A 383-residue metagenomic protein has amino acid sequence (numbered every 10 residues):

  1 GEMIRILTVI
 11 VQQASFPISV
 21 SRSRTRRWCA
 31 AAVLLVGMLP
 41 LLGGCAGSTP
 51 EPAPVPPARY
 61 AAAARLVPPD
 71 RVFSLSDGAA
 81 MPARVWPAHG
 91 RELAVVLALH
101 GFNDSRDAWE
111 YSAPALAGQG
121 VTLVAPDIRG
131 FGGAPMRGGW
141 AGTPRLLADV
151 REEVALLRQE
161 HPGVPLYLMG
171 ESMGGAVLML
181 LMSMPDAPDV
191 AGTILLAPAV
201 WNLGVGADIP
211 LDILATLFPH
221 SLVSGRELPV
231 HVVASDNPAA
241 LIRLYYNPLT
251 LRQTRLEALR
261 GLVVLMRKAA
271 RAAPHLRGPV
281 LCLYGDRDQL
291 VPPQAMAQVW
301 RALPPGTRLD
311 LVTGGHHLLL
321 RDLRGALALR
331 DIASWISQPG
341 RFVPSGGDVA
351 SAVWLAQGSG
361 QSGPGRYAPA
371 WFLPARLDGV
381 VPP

Functional and structural regions predicted by a protein language model:
P40-L75, A79-A88, G360-P383: An N-terminal hydrophobic leader/cap segment in hydrolases
F102-P114: The serine-hydrolase catalytic nucleophile loop
N103-R106, F131-H161: Catalytic nucleophile-loop/oxyanion-hole region of alpha/beta-hydrolase and closely related hydrolase-like folds
A113-M136: Conserved alpha/beta-hydrolase
E171-E257: Alpha/beta-hydrolase-fold enzymes
L276, C282-Y284, D288: Short beta-strand/loop motif that positions the catalytic acidic residue of the alpha/beta-hydrolase fold
G278, P292-R301: Short alpha-helix in the alpha/beta-hydrolase fold that links the catalytic acid
T313-P383: Catalytic active-site module of serine/aspartate enzymes centered on a nucleophile-bearing elbow/loop
